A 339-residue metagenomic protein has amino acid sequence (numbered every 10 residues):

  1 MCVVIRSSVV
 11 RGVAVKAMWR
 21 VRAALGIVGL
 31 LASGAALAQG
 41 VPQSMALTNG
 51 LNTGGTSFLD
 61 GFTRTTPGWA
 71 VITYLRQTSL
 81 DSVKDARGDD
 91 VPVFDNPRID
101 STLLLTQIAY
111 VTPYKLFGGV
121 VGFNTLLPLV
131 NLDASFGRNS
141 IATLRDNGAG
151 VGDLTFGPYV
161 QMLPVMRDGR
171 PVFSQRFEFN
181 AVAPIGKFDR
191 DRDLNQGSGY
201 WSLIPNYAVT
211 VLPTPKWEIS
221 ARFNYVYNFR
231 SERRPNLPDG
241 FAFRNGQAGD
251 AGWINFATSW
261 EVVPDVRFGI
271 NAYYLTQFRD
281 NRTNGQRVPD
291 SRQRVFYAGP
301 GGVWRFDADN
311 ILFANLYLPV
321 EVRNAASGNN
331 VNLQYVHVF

Functional and structural regions predicted by a protein language model:
M1-A46: Cleavable N-terminal export/targeting peptides
G40, L59-G68, L80, P113-V121 (+4 more regions): Short loop/turn motifs that connect adjacent beta-strands in outer-membrane beta-barrel proteins
G40-N49, Q77-L103, T143-D146, R190-N195: Surface-exposed strand-loop-strand hairpins of Gram-negative outer-membrane beta-barrel proteins
M45-N49, V71-S79, F123-L129, F177-A183 (+4 more regions): Transmembrane beta-barrel strands of outer-membrane/channel proteins
D60-F62, T73, T106-Y110, F156-M162 (+6 more regions): Residues on the lipid-exposed face of transmembrane beta-strands in outer-membrane beta-barrel proteins
R76, K84, G88-P92, E232-F339: Outer membrane beta-barrel transmembrane domains
R98-T106, G148-F156, F173, G197-L203 (+3 more regions): Residues that define the transmembrane beta-barrel architecture of outer-membrane proteins
V172, R176-A183, D189-R282: Detector for outer-membrane/organellar transmembrane beta-barrel domains, recognizing the amphipathic beta-strand
